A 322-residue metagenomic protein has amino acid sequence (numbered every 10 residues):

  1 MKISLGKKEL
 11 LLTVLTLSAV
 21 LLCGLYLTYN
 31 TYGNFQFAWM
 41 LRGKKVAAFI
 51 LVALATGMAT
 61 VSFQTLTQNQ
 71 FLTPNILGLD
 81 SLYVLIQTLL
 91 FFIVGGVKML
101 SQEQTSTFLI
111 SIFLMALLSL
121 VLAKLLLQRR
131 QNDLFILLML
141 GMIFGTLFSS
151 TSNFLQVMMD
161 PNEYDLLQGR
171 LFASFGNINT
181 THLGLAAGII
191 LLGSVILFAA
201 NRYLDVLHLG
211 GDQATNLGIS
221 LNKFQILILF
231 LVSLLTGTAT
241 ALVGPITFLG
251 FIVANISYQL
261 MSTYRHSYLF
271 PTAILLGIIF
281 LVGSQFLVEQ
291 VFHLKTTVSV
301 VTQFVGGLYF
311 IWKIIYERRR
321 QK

Functional and structural regions predicted by a protein language model:
M1-K322: Alpha-helical transmembrane segments in inner-membrane proteins
